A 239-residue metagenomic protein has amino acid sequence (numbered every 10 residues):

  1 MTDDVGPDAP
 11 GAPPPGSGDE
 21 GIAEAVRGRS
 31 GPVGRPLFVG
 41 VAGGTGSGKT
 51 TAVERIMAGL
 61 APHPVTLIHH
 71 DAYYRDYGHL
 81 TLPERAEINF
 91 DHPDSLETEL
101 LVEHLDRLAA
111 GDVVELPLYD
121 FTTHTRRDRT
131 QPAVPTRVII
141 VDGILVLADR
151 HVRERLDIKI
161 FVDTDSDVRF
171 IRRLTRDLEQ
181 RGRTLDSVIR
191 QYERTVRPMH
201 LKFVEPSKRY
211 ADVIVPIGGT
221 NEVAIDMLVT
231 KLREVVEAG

Functional and structural regions predicted by a protein language model:
T2-S30, V134, T175, R197-G239: NTP-dependent small-molecule kinase module
T45: The conserved Walker
K49: Conserved lysine of the Walker
A52: Hydrophobic positions on the alpha1 helix immediately C-terminal to the Walker A/P-loop
A58-T66: Post-Walker A helix-loop "phosphate-sensing" segment adjacent to the P-loop in P-loop NTPases
T66, R75, H79-T123: Conserved nucleotide-sensing/catalytic segment adjacent to the nucleotide-binding pocket in NTP-handling enzymes
R127-R181: ATP-dependent NMP and nucleoside kinases share a basic, alpha-helical "lid"
